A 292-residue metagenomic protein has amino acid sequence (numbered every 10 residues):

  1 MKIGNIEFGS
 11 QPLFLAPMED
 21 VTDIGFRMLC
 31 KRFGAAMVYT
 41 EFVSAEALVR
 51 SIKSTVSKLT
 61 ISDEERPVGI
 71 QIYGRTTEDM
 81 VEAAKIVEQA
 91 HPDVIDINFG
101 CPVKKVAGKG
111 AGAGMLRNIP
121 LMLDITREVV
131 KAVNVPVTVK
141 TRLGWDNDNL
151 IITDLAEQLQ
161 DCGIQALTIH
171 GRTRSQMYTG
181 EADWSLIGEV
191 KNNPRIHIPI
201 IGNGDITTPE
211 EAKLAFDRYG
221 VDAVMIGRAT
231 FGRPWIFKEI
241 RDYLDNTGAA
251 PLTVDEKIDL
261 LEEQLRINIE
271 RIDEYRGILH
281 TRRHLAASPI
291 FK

Functional and structural regions predicted by a protein language model:
M1-G9, L13, E19, I24-G25 (+7 more regions): Alpha/beta catalytic cores of nucleotide-metabolism and tRNA/nucleoside-modifying enzymes
K2-G4, G9, M18-D93: Glycine-rich, positively charged N-terminal anion/phosphate-binding segment
I3, L13-A16, V38, V43-S44 (+6 more regions): Residue-level signal for pocket-adjacent positions within structured domains
L13-P17, V38-T40, V68-I72, I95 (+5 more regions): Hydrophobic faces of well-ordered beta-strands that scaffold small-molecule active sites in alpha/beta enzyme cores
M18-D20, V43-A45, Y73-R75, G100-P102 (+4 more regions): Active-site beta-loop-alpha junctions enriched in small/polar residues
R32, E78-A111, I119-I200, K213-L214: Alpha/beta enzyme core
A47, K104, R233: Short glycine-rich, flexible loops that bind phosphorylated cofactors or substrates
L116: Aromatic- and acidic-residue-enriched carbohydrate-binding clefts of CAZyme catalytic domains
